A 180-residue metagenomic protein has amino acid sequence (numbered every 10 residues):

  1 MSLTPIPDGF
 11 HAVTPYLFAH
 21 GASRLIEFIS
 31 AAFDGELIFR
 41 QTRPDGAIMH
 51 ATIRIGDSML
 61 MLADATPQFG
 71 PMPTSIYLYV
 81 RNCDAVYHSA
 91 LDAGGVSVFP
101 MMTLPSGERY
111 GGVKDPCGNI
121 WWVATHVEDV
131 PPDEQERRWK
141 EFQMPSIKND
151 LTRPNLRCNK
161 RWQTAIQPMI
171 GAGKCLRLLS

Functional and structural regions predicted by a protein language model:
M1-D8, L62-A63, Y87-S180: Vicinal oxygen chelate
P7, V13-P15, L25, S30 (+6 more regions): Generic intrinsically disordered, low-complexity segments enriched for polar/acidic and small residues
P7-G9, Y16-M59: Core segments of cupin and vicinal oxygen chelate
A12-H20, H50-R54, A65-L91, R109-K114 (+1 more regions): Vicinal oxygen chelate
A31, G35, I55-G56, P71-P73 (+5 more regions): Generic alpha-helical propensity signal that fires on short helical segments and nearby coil/disordered stretches
R43-G46, Q68, L104-P105: A short beta-turn/loop motif at secondary-structure boundaries
